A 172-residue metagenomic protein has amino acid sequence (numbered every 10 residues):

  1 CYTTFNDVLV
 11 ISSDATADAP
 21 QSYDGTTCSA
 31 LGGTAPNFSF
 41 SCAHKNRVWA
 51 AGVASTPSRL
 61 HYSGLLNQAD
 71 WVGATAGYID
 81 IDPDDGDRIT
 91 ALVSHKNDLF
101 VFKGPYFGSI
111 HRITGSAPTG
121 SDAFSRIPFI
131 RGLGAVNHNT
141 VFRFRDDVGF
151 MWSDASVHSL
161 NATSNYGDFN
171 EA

Functional and structural regions predicted by a protein language model:
C1-T34, F38: Hydrophobic or amphipathic alpha-helical targeting/insertion segments
Y2-D7, N46-R47, D85-A172: Beta-sheet-dominated scaffold domains
A17-L31, P57-Y78, H111-A123, H158-A172: Surface-exposed loop/turn elements that mediate protein-protein interactions on large endomembrane-trafficking
A30-G32, D80-D82, T140: Short, solvent-exposed secondary-structure boundary motifs
N37-G115: N-terminal beta-propeller domains
